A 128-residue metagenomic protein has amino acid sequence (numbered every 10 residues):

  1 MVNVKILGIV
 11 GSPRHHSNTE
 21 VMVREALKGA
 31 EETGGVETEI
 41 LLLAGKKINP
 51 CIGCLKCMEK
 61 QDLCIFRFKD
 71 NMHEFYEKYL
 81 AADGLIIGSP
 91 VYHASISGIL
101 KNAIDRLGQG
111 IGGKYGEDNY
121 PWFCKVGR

Functional and structural regions predicted by a protein language model:
M1-K5, K78-A81: Glycine-rich phosphate/diphosphate-binding loops that line cofactor/substrate pockets in enzymes
V2-V36: N-terminal beta1-alpha1 ligand-phosphate binding loop
S17-N18, N49, S95: Residues that form or flank phosphate/diphosphate-binding pockets in enzymes that use nucleotide phosphates
V21-R24, G53-K56, I99-A103: Short, glycine/charged-enriched secondary-structure capping and boundary segments
K28-A30, G35, E39, N71-E77: Short amphipathic alpha-helices and their capping/turn segments at secondary-structure boundaries
L42-L63: N-terminal beta-loop-helix "entrance" segment that forms/cooperates in small-molecule cofactor or anionic ligand
F66-R128: Helix-loop-strand module that forms the ligand-binding subsite of alpha/beta enzymes
